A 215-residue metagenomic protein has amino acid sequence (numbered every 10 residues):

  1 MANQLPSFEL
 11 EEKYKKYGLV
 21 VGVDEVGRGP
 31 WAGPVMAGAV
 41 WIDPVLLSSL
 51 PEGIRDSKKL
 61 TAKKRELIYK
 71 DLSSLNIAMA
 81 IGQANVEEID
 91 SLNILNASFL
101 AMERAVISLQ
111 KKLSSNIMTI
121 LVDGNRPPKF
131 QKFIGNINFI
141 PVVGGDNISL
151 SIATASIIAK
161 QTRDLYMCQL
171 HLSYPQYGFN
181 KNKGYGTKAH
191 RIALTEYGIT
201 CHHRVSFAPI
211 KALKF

Functional and structural regions predicted by a protein language model:
M1-F215: RNase H-like, Mg2+-dependent phosphodiesterase core, and more generally RNA phosphate-backbone-engaging helix-loop
